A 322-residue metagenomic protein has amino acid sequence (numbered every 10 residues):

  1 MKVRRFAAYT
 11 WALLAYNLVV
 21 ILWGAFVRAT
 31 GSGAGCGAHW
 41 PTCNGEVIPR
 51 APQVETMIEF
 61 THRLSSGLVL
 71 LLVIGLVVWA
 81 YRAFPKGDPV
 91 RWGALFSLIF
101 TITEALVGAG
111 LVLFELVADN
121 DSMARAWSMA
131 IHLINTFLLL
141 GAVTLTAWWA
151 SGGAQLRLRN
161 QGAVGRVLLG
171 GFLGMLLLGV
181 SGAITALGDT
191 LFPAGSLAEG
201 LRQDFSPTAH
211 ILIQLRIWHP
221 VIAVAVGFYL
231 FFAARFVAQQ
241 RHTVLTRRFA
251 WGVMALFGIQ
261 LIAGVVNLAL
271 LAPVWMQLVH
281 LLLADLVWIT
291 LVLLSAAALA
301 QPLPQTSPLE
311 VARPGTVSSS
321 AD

Functional and structural regions predicted by a protein language model:
M1-D322: Polytopic transmembrane helical bundles with strong interfacial aromatic enrichment
